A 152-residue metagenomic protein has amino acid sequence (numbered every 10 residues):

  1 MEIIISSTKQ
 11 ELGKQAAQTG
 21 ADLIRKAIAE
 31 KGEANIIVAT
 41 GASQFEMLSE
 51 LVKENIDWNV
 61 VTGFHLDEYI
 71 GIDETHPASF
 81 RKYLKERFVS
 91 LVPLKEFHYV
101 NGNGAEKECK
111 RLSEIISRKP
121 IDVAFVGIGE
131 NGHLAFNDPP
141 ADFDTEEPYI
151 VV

Functional and structural regions predicted by a protein language model:
M1-I36, E106: N-terminal glycine-/serine-/threonine-rich phosphate-binding loop
L12, S49, Y149-V152: Catalytic cores of soluble, metal-dependent hydrolases
A17-I28, V52, K85-V89, S113-S117: Generic structural signal for well-ordered alpha-helical scaffold segments
R25-E54: Glycine-rich N-terminal segment of FAD-binding domains in flavoprotein oxidoreductases, spanning the beta-loop-helix
A42-S43, Y69, E130-H133, P139-P140: Short glycine-rich anion-binding loops that position phosphate/pyrophosphate groups of nucleotides and phosphorylated
D57-F125: Ligand-binding beta-strand-loop-alpha-helix segment within the catalytic cores of soluble metabolic enzymes
A135-V152: Class I SAM-dependent methyltransferase SAM-binding "motif I" and its flanking Rossmann-like core
